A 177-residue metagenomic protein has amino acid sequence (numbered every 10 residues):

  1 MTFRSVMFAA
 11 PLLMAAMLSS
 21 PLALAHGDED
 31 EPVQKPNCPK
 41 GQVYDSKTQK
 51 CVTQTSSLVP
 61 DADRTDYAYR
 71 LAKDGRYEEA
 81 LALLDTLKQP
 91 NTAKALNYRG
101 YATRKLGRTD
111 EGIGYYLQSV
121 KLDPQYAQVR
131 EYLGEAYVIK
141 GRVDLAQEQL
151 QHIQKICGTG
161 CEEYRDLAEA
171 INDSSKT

Functional and structural regions predicted by a protein language model:
T2-S5, L22-R64: Long, contiguous interaction/recruitment modules in multidomain scaffold/adaptor proteins
Q42, Q147-T177: Terminal, low-structured helical/coil segments at or just beyond the last alpha-helical repeat
S57-P90, K94, T103: Alpha-helical segment of the N-proximal tetratricopeptide repeat
D85-Q89, V120-K121, Q154-G158: Conserved structural position within tetratricopeptide repeats
T92, Y126, G160-C161: Residue-level recognition of tetratricopeptide repeat
A95-N97, V129, A136, E163: TPR alpha-solenoid repeat register
Y98, Y132, D166-A170: Canonical tetratricopeptide repeat
